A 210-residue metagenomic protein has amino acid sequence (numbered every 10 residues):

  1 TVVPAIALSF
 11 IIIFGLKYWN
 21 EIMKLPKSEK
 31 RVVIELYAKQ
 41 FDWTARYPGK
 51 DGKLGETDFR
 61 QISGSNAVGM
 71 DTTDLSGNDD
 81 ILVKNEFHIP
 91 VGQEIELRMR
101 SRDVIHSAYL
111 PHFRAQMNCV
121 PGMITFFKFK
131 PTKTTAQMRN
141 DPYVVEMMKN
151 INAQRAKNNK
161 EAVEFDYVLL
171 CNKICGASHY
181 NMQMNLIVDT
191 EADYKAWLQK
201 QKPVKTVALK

Functional and structural regions predicted by a protein language model:
T1-K210: Non-transmembrane, membrane-proximal soluble domains of secreted or membrane proteins
